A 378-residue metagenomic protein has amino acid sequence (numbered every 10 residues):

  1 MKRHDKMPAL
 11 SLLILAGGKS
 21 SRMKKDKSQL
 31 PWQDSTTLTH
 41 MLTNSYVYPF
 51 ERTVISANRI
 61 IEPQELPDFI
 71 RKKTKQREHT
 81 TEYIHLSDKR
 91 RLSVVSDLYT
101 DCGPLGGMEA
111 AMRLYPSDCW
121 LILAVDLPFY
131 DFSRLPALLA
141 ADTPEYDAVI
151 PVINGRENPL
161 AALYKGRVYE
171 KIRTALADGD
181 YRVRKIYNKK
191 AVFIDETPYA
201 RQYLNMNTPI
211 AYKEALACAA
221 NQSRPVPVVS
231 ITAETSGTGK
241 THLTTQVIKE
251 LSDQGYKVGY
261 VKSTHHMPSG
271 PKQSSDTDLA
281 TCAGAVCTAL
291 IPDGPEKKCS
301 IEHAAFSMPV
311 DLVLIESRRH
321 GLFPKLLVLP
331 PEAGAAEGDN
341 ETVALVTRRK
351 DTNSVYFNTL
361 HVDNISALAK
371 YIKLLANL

Functional and structural regions predicted by a protein language model:
R3-N158, L163-R167, R173-D180, K189-R201 (+1 more regions): Nucleotide and nucleotide-moiety/phosphate-recognizing core
I60-F69, P268-P271, A333-E337, K350-V355: Short, charged/polar "capping" segments at the starts of alpha-helices and the immediately preceding loops
T174-I210, H361, I365-L378: A charged, well-structured terminal subsegment
A200, I210-S230: Extreme N-terminal, non-catalytic leader segments that precede Walker-type/kinase nucleotide-binding cores
Q222-M267, L374: Walker A (P-loop) phosphate-binding motif
T245-K297: N-terminal phosphate/diphosphate-binding loop that engages ATP/GTP or pyrophosphate donors across diverse enzyme folds
P295-G321: Phosphate-binding/switch loop-helix module in NTP-utilizing enzymes
I315-L378: Phosphate/Mg2+-binding loops and adjacent switch elements in nucleotide/diphosphate-handling enzyme cores
